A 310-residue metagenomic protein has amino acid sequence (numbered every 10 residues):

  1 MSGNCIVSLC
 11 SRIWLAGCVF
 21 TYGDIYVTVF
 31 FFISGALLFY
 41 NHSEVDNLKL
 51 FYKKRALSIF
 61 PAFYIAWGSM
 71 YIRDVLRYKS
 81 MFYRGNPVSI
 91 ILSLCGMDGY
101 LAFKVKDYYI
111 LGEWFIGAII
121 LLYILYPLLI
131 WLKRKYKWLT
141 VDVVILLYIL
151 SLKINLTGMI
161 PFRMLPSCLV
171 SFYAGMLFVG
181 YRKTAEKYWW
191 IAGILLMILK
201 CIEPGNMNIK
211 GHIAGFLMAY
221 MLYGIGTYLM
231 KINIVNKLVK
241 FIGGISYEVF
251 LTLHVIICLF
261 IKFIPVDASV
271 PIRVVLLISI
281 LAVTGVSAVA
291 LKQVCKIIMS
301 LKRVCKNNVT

Functional and structural regions predicted by a protein language model:
M1-S43, I59-W67: Functionally critical transmembrane alpha-helices in membrane proteins and complexes, commonly lining
S2, Y64, G68-I72, L76 (+9 more regions): Generic alpha-helical transmembrane segments of integral inner-membrane proteins, especially permease/transport modules
F30-F31, F39, I91-L165, V289: Hydrophobic alpha-helical segments with transmembrane-like composition
F32-Y40, L122, Y126-R134, S171-K183 (+6 more regions): Hydrophobic transmembrane alpha-helices
L38-R55, M81-F82: Membrane-helix interface linkers and caps
I59-I120, S151, F216-Y223: Membrane-interface helix-loop-helix regions
S151-I160, L165-Y173, G180-G244, E248 (+1 more regions): Alpha-helical transmembrane segments and terminal signal-anchor/GPI-anchor hydrophobic tails, characterized by long
C295-T310: Membrane-proximal cytoplasmic C-terminal regulatory module of class A 7TM GPCRs
